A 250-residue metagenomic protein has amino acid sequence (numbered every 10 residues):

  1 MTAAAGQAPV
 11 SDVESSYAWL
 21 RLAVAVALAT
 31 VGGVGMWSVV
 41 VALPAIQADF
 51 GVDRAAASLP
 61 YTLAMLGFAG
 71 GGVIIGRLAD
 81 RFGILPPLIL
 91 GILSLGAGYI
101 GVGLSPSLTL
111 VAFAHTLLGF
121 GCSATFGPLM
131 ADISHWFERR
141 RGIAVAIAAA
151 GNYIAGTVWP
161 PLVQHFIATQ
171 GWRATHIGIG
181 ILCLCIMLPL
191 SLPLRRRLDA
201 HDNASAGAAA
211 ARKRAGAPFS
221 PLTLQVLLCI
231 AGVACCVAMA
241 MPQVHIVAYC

Functional and structural regions predicted by a protein language model:
W19, S38-G70: Extracellular/periplasmic helix-loop-helix junction of adjacent transmembrane segments in MFS-like secondary
R21, S107-H115, L227-L228: Short hydrophobic/alpha-helical segments at membrane-entry points of transmembrane helices in Major Facilitator
T30, G98, T109-A124, V233-A234: Hydrophobic core of transmembrane alpha-helices in multi-pass small-molecule transporters, especially MFS/SLC-type
G32-G35, L117-L129, N152-A155: Core transmembrane helices of Major Facilitator Superfamily
V39-I46, T223-C250: Extracytoplasmic gate region of multi-pass secondary transporters
I46, A124-F137, A144, I246: Intracellular juxtamembrane helix-capping segments at the cytosolic ends of symmetry-related transmembrane helices
G70-T109: Conserved MFS/SLC helix-loop-helix module at the cytosolic interface between two early adjacent transmembrane helices
I147-D199: Helix-loop-helix hairpin linking two adjacent transmembrane segments in secondary transporters
